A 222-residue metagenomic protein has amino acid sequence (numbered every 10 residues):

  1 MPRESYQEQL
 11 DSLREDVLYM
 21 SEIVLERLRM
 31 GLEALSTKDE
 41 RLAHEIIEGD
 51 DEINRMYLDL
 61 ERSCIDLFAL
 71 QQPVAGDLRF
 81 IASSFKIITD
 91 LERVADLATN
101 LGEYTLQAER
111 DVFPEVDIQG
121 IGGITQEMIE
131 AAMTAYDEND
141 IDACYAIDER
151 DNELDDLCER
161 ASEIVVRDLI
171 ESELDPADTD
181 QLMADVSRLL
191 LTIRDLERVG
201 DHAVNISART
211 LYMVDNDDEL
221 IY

Functional and structural regions predicted by a protein language model:
M1-Y222: Cytosolic, long alpha-helical scaffolding segments
